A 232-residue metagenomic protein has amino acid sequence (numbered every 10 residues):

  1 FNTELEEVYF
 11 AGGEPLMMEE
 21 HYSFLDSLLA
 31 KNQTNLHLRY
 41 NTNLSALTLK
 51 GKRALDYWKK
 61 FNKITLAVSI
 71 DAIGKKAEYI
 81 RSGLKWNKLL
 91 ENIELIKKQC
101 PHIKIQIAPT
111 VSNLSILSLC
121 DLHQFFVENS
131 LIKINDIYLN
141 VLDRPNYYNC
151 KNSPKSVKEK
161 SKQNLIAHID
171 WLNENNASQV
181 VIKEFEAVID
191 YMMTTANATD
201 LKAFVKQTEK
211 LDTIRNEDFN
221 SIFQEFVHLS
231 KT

Functional and structural regions predicted by a protein language model:
F1, L25-K31, L55-K59, I96: Leucine-rich repeat
T3-E19, K31-K50, W58-L90, I103-S112 (+1 more regions): Core AdoMet radical
F24, A54, K85-I96, L122-F126: A general structural detector for well-ordered alpha-helical segments in enzyme core domains, enriched
A54-K63, K97, V127-S130: Acidic (Asp/Glu)-rich catalytic clusters
N113-L117, I134-L165, F185-A187: Flexible glycine/acidic-rich beta-alpha junction loops that bind and position SAM and/or redox cofactors in anaerobic
N113-N129: Catalytic cores of alpha/beta
L122-F126, S161, F226-S230: Activation on extended, non-transmembrane soluble regions of large proteins
I169-T232: Radical SAM enzyme core and accessory elements
